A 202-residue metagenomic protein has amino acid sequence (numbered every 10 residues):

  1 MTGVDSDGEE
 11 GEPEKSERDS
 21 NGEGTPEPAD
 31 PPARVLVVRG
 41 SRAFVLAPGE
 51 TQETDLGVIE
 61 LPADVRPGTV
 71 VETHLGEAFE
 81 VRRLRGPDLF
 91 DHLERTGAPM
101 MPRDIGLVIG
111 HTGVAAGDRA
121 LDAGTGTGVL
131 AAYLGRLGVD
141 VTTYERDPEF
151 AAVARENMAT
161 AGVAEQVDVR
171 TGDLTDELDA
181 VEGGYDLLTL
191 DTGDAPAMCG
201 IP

Functional and structural regions predicted by a protein language model:
M1-V81: N-terminal auxiliary segments of SAM/dcSAM-dependent transferases
H92-G106, V114: Conserved SAM-binding loop and adjacent beta-strand
A115-G126: Conserved class I S-adenosyl-L-methionine
T127-G138: Conserved SAM-binding loop of SAM-dependent methyltransferases across substrates and taxa, primarily the Class I
D140-E145: Conserved SAM-binding motif I beta-strand of class I
R146-L187, A195: S-adenosyl-L-methionine
A195-P202: A short, conserved alpha-helix within the catalytic core of class I
